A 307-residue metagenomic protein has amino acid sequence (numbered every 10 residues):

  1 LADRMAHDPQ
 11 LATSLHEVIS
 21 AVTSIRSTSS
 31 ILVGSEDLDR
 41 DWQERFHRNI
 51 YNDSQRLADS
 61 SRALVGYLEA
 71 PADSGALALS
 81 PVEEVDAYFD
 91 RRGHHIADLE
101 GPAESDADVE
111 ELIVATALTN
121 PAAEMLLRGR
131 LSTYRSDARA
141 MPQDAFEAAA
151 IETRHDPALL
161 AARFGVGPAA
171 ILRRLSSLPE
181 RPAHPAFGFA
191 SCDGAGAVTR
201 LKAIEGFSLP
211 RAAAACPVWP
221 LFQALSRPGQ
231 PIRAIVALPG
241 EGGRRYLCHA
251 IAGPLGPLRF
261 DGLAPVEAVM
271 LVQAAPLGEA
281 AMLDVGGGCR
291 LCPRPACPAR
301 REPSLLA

Functional and structural regions predicted by a protein language model:
L1-R135, R139-A140: Signal-transmission coiled-coils
S74-P295, A299-L306: Conserved binding/catalytic microenvironments
